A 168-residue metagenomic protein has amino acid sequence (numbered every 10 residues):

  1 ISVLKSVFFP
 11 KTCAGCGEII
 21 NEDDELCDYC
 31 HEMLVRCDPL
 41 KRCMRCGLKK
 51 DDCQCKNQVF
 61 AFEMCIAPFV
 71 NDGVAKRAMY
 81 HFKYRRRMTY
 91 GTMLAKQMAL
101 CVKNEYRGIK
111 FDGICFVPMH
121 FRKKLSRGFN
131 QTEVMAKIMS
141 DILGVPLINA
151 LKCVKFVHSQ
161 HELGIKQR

Functional and structural regions predicted by a protein language model:
I1-R168: Glycine-rich phosphate/pyrophosphate-handling loop used in enzymes and phosphotransfer proteins
